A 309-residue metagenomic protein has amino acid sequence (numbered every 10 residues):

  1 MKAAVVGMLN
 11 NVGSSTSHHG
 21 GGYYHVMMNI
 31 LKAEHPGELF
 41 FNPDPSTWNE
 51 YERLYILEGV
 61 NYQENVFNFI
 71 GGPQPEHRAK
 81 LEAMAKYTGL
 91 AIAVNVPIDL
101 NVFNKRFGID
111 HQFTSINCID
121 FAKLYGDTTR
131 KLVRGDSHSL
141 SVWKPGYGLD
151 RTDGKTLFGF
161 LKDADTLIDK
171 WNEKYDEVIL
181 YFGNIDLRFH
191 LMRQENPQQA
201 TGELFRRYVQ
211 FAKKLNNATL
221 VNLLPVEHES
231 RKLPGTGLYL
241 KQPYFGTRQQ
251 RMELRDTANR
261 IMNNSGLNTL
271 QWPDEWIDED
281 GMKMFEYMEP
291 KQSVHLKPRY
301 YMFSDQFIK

Functional and structural regions predicted by a protein language model:
K2-P36, A79-A85, I92-L161, T166-K174: Serine-esterase "nucleophile elbow" of acetyl-processing enzymes
G21-I30, H35, P43-F107, D165-H295: Alpha-helical cap/lid subdomain in secreted, periplasmic, or secretory-pathway luminal O-acyl-processing enzymes
F40: A polyanion-binding, active-site-adjacent surface
C118, A122, D136-L140, K144-D150 (+3 more regions): Conserved active-site regions of diverse hydrolases
